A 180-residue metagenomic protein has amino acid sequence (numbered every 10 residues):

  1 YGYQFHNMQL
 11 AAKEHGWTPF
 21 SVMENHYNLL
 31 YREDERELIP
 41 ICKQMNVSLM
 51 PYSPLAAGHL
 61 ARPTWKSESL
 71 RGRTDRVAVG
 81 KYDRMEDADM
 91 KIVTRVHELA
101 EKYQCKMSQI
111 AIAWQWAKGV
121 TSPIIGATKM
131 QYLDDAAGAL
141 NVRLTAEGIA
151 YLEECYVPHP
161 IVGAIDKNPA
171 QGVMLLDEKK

Functional and structural regions predicted by a protein language model:
Y1, Y27-Y31, S53-L60, W114 (+1 more regions): Glycine-rich beta-alpha junction loops
Y1-E37: Glycine/proline-rich, positively charged, aromatic-decorated active-site loop/lid region on the catalytic face
P19-E24, N46-M50, S122-I124: Structural preference for beta-strand elements that scaffold enzyme active sites
M23, C42, L49-Y52, V96 (+3 more regions): Conserved, mostly hydrophobic/aromatic
R32, Q44, E68, G72-K102 (+2 more regions): Terminal-tail/helix-coil boundary detector
D34-R71, K106: Aromatic-lined glycan-binding groove of carbohydrate-active enzymes
H97-A113: Acyl activation and transfer enzymes in specialized metabolism, enriched for ANL adenylate-forming modules
S122-Y132: Glycine-rich phosphate-binding active-site loops on the catalytic face of alpha/beta enzymes
